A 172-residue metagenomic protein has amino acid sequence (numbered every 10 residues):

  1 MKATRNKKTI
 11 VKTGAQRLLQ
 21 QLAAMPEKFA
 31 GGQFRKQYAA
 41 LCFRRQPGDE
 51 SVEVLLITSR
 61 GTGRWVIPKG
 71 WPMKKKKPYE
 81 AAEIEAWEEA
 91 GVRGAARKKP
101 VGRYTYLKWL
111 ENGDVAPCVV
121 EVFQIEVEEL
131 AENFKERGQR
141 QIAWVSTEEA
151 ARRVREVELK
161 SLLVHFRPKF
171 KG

Functional and structural regions predicted by a protein language model:
K2-P47: Acidic, metal-coordinating catalytic segment for phosphate/diphosphate chemistry, firing primarily on the Nudix
K36, E53, A116-F123, Q141: Short beta-strand micro-motifs in enzyme catalytic cores
Q46-E53, N112-V115: Short, solvent-exposed loop/turn segments that connect beta-strands within catalytic domains and beta-strand-rich
D49-R93: Conserved Nudix-box catalytic region and its N-terminal flanking loop in Nudix hydrolases and closely related
V66, P117, W144: Short aromatic/basic micro-patch
G91-A131: Active-site segment of metal-dependent pyrophosphate-handling enzymes, primarily the Nudix hydrolase catalytic core
E121-H165: NUDIX/MutT-family hydrolases
